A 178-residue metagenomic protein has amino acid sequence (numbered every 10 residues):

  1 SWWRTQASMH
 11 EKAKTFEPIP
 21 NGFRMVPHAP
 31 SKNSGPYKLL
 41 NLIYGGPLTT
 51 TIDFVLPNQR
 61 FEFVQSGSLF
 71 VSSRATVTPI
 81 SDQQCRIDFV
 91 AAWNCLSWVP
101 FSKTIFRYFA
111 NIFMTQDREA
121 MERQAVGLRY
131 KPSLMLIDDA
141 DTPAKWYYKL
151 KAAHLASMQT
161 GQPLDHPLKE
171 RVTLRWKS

Functional and structural regions predicted by a protein language model:
S1-S178: Rieske [2Fe-2S] iron-sulfur-binding subdomain
